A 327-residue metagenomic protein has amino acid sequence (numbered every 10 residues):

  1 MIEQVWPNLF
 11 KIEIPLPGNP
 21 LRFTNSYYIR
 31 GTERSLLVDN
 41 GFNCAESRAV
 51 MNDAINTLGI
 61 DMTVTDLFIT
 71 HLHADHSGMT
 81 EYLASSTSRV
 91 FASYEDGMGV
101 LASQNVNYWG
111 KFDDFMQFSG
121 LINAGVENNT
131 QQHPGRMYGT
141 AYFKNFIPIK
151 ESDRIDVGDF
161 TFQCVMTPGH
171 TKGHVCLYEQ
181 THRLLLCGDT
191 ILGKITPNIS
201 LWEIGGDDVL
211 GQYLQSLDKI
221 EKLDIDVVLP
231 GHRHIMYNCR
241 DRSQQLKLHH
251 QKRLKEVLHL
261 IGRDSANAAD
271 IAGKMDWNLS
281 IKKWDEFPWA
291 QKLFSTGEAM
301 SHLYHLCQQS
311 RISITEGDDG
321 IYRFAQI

Functional and structural regions predicted by a protein language model:
I2-M62, L177-G193: Conserved beta-strand hairpin/beta-sheet module of binuclear metal-dependent hydrolase folds, prominently
P7-I14, Q132-Y138, G158-F160: Short Pro/Gly-enriched beta-strand edge/turn motifs at strand-loop
N8, I29, D39, H71 (+9 more regions): Divalent metal-coordination and catalytic microenvironments
S35, F42-C44, P134-K144, T161-L254: Metallo-beta-lactamase
N43-S47, A54-I155: Active-site HxH/HxHxD metal-binding segment of metal-dependent hydrolases
V50, L72, H76, C239-G262: Active-site/pore-lining binding-face segments in mid-to-C-terminal subdomains
V50-D53, Y82, K219, E256 (+1 more regions): Alpha-helical elements of Rossmann-like donor-binding domains used by nucleotide-donor carbohydrate transfer enzymes
H259-I327: C-terminal regulatory/interaction regions
